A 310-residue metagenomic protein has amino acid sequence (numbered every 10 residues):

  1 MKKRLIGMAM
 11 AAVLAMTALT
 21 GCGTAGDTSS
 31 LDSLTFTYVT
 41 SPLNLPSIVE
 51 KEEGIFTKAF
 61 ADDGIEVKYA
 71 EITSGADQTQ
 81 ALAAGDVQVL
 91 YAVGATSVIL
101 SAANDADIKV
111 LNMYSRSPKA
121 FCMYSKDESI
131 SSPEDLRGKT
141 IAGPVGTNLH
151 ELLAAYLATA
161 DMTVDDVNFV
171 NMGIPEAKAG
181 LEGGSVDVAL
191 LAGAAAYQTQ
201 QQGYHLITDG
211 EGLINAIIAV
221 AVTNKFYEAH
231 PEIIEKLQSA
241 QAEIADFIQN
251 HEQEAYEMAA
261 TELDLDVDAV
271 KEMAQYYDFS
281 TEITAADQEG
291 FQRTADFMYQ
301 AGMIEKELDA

Functional and structural regions predicted by a protein language model:
M1-L34: Short, low-complexity disordered leader/linker segments with a strong preference for bacterial N-terminal type II
G23-T24, M303-A310: Short, intrinsically disordered, charge-balanced linker/junction segments flanking boundaries in proteins
T28-T163, F169-N171, D187-G193, H205-I207 (+1 more regions): Short, glycine-/small- and polar/acidic-enriched structural segments that line small-molecule recognition paths
T40, E71, G75, A142 (+10 more regions): Solvent-exposed, acidic/flexible segments
V49, G54, K58, Q80 (+14 more regions): Solvent-exposed, polar/charged alpha-helical surfaces in well-ordered, non-transmembrane soluble domains, broadly
T57, A61, A102, A158 (+4 more regions): Short polybasic/polar patches that bind polyanions
T96, D166-V170, P175-T261: Pocket-lining segment of extracytoplasmic ligand-binding domains
E228-E305: Secondary-structure end/capping motifs
